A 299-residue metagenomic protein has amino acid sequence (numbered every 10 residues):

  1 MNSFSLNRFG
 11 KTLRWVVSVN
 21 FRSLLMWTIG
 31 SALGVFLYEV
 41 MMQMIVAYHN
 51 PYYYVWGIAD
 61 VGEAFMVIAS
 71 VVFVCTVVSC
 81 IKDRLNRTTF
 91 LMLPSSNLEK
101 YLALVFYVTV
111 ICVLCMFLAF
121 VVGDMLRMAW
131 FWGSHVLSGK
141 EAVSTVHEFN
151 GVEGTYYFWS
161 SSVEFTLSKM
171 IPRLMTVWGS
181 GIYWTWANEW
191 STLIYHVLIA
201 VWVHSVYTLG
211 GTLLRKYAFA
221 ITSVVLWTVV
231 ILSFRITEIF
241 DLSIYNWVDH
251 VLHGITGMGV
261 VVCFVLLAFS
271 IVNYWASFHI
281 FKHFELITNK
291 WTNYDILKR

Functional and structural regions predicted by a protein language model:
M1-T88, N97-R299: Hydrophobic alpha-helical transmembrane segments of membrane proteins
